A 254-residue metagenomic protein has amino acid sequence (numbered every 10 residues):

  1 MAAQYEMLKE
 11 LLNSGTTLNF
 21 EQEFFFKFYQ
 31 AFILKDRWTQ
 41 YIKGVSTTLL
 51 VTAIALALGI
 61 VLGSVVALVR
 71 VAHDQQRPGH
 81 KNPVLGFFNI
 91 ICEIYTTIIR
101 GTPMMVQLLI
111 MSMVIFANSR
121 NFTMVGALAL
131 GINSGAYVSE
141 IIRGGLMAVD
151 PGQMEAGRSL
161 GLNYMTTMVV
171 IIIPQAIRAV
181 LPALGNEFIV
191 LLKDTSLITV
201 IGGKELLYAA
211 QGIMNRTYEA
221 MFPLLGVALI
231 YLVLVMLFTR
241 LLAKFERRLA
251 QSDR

Functional and structural regions predicted by a protein language model:
M1-R254: Transmembrane alpha-helices and adjacent helix-loop boundaries
